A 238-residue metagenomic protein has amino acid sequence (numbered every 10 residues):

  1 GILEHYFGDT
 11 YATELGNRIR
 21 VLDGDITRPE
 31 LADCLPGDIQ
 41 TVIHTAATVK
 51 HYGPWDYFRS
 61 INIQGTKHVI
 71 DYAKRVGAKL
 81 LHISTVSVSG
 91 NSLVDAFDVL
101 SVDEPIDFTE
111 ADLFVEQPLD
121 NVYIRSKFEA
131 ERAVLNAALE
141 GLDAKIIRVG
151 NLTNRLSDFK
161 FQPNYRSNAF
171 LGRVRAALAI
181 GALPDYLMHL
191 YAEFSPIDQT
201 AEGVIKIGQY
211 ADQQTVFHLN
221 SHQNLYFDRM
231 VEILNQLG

Functional and structural regions predicted by a protein language model:
H5-R18, A137-L139: Short, conserved catalytic or adaptor-binding loops enriched in Gly and charged residues
A12-Q64, Y72-V76, L80: NAD(P)H-binding glycine-rich loop region in Rossmannoid oxidoreductase-like domains and their noncatalytic homologs
H44, S60, Q64-V122, D143-K145: Conserved Rossmann-fold NAD(P)-dependent oxidoreductase catalytic core, especially the SDR/UDP-sugar
T48-K50, V86-L93, G150-T153: Active-site segment of SDR-like NAD(P)-dependent oxidoreductases
R59-S60, T109-E110, E116-F128, P163 (+2 more regions): Short-chain dehydrogenase/reductase
I63-V69, S126-V134, R173: Conserved catalytic Lys-bearing alpha helix of Rossmann-like short-chain dehydrogenase/reductases
A96-D107, L135-A192, I197-E202, K206 (+1 more regions): NAD(P)-dependent short-chain dehydrogenase/reductase
G203-G238: Mid/C-terminal beta-alpha module of Rossmann-like enzyme folds, strongest in SDR-family dehydrogenases/epimerases
